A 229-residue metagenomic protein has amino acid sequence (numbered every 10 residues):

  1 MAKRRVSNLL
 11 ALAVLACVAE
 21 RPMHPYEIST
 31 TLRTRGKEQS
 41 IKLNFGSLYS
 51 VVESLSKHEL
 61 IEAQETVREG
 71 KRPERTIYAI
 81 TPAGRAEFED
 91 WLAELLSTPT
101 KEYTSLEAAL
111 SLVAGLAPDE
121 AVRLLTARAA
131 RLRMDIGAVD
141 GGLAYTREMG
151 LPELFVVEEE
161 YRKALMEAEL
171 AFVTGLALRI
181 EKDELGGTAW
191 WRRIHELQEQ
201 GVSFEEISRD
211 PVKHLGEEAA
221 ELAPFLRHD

Functional and structural regions predicted by a protein language model:
M1-K101: Basic helix-turn-helix/winged-helix DNA-binding cores and closely related short helical interaction motifs
E20, S50, A127, Y161-A164 (+1 more regions): DHp/HisKA dimerization-phosphoacceptor four-helix bundle of two-component histidine kinases and homologous
N44-S47, T76, L124, P152-K163: Alpha-helical scaffold segments that form or flank carboxylate-/histidine-based iron centers
E89-G137, G141: Amphipathic alpha-helical dimerization/coiled-coil segments that flank or bridge DNA-binding/regulatory modules
A144-D229: Charged, low-complexity intrinsically disordered regulatory/assembly segments
